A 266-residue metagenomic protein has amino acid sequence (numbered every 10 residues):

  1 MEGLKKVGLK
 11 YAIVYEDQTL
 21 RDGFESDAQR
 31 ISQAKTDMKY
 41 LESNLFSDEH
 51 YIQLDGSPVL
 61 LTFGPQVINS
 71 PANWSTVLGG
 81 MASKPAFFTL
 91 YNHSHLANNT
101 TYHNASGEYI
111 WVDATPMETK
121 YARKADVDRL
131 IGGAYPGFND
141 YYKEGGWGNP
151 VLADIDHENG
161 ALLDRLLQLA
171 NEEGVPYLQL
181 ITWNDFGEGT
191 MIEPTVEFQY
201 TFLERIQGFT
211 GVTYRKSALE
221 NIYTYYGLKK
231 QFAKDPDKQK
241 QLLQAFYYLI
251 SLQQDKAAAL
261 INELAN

Functional and structural regions predicted by a protein language model:
M1-N266: Glycan-processing catalytic domains of CAZymes
